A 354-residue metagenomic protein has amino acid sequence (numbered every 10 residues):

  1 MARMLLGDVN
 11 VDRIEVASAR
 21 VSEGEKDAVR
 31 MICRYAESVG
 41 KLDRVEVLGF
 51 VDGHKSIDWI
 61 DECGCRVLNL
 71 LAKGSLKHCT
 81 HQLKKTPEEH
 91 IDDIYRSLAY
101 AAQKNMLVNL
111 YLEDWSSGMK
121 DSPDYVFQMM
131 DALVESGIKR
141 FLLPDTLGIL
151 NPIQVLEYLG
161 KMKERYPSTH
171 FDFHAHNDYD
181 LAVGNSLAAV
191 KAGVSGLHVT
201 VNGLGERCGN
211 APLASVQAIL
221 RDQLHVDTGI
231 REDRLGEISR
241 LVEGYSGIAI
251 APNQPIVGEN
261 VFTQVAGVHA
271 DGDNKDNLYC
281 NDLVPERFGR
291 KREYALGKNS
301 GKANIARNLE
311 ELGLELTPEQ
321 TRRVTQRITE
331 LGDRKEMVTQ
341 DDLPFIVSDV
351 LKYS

Functional and structural regions predicted by a protein language model:
M1, G24-A28, S56, E89-D93 (+14 more regions): General structural feature for long, well-ordered alpha-helical segments within catalytic domains of soluble enzymes
M1-R13, R34-G40, G53-N109, E113-T169 (+1 more regions): Alpha/beta enzyme core
D8, Y35-V39, L71, S97-Y100 (+10 more regions): Change "in soluble alpha/beta enzymes" to "in soluble alpha/beta proteins
I14-S18, R44-V47, L142, D172-H174: Short catalytic-loop micro-motif centered on adjacent basic/acidic residues
S18-A19, F50-D52, A72-S75, E113-W115 (+4 more regions): Short, ordered loop/turn segments at secondary-structure junctions
R20-G40, V45-L48, D52-I57: N-terminal active-site wall of soluble small-molecule enzyme domains
L147-L150, E157-K275, Y279-N281: Catalytic alpha/beta core domains of metabolic enzymes, predominantly
H225-S354: A mid-to-C-terminal "edge-of-domain" accessory segment
